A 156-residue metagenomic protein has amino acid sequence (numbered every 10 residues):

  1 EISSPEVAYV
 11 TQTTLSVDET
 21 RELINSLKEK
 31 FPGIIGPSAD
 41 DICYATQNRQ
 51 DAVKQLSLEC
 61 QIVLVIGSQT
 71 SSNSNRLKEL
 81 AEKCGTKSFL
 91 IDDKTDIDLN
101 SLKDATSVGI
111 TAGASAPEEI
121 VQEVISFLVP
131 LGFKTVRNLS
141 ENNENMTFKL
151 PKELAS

Functional and structural regions predicted by a protein language model:
E1-A112, E118-V121, I125-S156: The feature marks the mature, well-folded catalytic cores of soluble enzymes
